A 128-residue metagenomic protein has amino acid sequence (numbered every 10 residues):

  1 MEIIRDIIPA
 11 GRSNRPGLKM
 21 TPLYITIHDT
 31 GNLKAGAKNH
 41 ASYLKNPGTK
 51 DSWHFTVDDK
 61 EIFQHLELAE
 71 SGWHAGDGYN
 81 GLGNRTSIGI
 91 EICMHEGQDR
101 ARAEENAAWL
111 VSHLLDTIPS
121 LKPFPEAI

Functional and structural regions predicted by a protein language model:
M1-F124: Active-site-adjacent loop/helix surface patches within enzyme catalytic domains that shape the substrate-binding cleft
E126-I128: Acidic helix-start/capping segments at beta-turn-to-alpha-helix junctions
